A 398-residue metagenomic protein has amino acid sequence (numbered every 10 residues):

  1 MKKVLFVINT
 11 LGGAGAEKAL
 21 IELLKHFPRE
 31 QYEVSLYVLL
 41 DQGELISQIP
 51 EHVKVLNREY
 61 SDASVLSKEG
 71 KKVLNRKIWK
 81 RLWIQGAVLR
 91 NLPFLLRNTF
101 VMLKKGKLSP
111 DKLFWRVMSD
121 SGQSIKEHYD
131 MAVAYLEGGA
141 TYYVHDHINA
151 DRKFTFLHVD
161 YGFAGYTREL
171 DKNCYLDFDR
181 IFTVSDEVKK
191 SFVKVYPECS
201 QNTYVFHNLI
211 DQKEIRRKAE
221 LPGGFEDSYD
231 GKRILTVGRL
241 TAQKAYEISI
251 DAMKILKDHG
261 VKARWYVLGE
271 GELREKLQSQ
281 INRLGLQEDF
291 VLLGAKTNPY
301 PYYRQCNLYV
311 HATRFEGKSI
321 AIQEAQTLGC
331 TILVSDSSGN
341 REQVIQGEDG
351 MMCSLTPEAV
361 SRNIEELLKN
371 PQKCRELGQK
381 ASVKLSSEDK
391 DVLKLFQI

Functional and structural regions predicted by a protein language model:
E17-E22, K232-I255, V261, E272-Q278: A conserved mid-protein helix/loop that constitutes part of the nucleotide-sugar donor-binding site
G162-T167, V193, Y204-D230: Acidic anion/phosphate-binding donor-loop and adjacent secondary structure in glycosyltransferase catalytic cores
K257, A359, E366, K373-S387 (+1 more regions): A short, well-ordered alpha-helix in the C-terminal region of glycosyltransferases
A295, R314: Aromatic "clamp/platform" in nucleotide-sugar-dependent glycosyltransferases that forms part of the donor/acceptor
Y300, K318-T327, R341-E342: Short alpha-helical segment that forms part of, or immediately flanks, the ligand-binding pocket in carbohydrate-active
E324, D336-G347, M351-M352: Short acidic/histidine- and often glycine-rich active-site loop of Leloir-type glycosyltransferases that engages
T331-V334: Short hydrophobic beta-strand element within catalytic cores of glycosyltransferases and related nucleotide-activated
Q346-E358, E366-P371: Conserved acidic donor-binding segment of nucleotide-sugar-dependent glycosyltransferases
